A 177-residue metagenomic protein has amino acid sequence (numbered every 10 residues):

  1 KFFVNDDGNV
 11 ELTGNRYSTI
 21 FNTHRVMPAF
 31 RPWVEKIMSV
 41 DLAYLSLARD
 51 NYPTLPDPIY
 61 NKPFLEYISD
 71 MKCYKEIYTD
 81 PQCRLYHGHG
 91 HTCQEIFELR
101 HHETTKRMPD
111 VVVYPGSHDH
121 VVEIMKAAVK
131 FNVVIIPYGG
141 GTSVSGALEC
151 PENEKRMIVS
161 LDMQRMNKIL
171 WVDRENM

Functional and structural regions predicted by a protein language model:
K1-M177: Noncatalytic alpha-helical scaffold of FAD-dependent oxidoreductases
